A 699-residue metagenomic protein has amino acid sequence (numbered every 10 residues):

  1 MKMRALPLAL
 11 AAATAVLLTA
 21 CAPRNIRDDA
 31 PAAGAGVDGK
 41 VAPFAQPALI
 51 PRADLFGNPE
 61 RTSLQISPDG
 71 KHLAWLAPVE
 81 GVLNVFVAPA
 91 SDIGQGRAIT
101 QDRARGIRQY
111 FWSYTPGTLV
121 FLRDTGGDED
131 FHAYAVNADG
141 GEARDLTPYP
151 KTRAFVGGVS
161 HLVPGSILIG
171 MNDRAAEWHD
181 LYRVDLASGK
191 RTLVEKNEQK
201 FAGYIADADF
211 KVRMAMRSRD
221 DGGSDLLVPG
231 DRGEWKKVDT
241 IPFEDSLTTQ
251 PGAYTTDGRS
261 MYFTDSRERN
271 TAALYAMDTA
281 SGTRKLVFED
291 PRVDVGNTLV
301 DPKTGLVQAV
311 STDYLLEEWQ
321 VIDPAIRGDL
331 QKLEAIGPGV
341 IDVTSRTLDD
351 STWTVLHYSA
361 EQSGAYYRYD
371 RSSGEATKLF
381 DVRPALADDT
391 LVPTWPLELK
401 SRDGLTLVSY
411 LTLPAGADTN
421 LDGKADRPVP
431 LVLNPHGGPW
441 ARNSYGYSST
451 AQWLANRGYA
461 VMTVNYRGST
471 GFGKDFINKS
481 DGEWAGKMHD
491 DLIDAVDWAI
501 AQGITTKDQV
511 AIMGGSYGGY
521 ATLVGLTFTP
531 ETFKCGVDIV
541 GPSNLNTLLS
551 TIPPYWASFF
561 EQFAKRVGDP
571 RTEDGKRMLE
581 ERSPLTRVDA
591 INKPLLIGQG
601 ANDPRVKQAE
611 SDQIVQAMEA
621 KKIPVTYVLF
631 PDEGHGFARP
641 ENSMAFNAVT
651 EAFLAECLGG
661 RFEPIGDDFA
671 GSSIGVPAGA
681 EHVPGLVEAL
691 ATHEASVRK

Functional and structural regions predicted by a protein language model:
L18-A20: C-terminal motif of bacterial Sec signal peptides marking the signal peptidase cleavage site
P23-N25, G57-T62, E80-V85, D102-R108 (+4 more regions): Peripheral, non-catalytic segments that deliver or gate enzyme domains
D28-L49, E317-Q331: Blade/loop signatures of beta-propeller domains
A42-E80, N84-V85: Mature N-terminal segment immediately following signal peptide/propeptide cleavage in secreted/periplasmic
W75-Q101: Beta-propeller domains
L431, A455-N465, T626: A fold-wide structural signal in alpha/beta-hydrolase
P435-G437, Q599: The conserved beta1-alpha1 loop
V464-K699: Active-site-proximal cap/loop segments of hydrolase catalytic domains
